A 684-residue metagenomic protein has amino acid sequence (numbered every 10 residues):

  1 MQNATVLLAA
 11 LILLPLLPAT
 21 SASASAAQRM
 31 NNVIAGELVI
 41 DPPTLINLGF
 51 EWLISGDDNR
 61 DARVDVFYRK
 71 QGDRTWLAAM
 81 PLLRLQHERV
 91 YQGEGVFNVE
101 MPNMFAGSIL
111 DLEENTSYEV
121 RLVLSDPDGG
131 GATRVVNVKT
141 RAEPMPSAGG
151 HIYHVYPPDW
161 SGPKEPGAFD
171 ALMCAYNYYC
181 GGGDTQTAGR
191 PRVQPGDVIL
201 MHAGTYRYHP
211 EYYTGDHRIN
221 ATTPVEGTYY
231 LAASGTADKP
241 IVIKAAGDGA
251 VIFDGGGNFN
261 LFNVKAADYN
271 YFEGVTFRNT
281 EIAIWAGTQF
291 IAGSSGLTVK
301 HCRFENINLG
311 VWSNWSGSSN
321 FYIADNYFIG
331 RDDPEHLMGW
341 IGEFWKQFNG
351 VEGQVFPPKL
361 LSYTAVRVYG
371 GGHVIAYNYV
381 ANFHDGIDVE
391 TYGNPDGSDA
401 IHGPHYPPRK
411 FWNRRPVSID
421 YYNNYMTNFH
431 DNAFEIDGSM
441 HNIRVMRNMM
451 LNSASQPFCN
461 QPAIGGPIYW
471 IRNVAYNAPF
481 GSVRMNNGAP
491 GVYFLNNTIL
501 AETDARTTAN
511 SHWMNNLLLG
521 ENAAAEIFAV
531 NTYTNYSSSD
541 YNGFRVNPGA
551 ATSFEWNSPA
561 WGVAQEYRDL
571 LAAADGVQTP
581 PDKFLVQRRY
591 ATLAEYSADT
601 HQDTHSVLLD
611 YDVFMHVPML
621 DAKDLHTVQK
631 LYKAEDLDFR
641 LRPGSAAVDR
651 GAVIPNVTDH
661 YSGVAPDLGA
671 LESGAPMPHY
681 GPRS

Functional and structural regions predicted by a protein language model:
S55-F67: Solvent-exposed loop/turn segments flanking beta-strands in beta-repeat/beta-sandwich domains
D65-N115: Recognizes extended acidic, P/S/T-rich segments that occur within or adjacent to Ig-like beta-sandwich modules
S125-A148: Extracellular fibronectin type III
G149-G150, P157, S161, R207-D216 (+4 more regions): Right-handed parallel beta-helix/beta-spiral solenoid domain characteristic of secreted/periplasmic
H151-H202, Y206-Y208, Y596, D667-A670: Acidic Gly/Asp/Thr-rich repetitive segments characteristic of extracellular carbohydrate-active and adhesion proteins
D159-G162, H217-T223, W340-A365, A509-S684: Acidic, glycine- and Ser/Thr-rich low-complexity intrinsically disordered tracts in extracellular/secreted proteins
H202, P240, A246-A250, D268-N279 (+8 more regions): Right-handed parallel beta-helix
